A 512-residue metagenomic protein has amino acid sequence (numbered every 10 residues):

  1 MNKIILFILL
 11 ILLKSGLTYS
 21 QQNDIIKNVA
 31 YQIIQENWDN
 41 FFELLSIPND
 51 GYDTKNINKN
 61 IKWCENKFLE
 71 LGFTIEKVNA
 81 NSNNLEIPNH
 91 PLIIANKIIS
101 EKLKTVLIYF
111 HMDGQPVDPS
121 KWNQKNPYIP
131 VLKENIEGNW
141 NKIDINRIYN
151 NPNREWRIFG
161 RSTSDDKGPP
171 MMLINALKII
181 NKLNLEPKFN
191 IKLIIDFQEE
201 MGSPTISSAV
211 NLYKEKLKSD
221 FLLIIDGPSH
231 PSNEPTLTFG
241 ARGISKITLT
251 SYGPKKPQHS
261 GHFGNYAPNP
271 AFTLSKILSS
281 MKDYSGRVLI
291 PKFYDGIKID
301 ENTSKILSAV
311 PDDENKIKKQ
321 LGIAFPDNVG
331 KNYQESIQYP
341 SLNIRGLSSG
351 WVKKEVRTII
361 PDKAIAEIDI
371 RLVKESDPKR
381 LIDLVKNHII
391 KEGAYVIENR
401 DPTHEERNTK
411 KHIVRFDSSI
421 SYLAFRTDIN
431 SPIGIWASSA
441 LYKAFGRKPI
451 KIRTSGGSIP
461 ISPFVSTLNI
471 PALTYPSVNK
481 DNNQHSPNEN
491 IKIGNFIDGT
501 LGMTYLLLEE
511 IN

Functional and structural regions predicted by a protein language model:
I4-L13: Sec-dependent N-terminal signal peptides
K14, P88-H90, K125, K188 (+5 more regions): Short, solvent-exposed loop/turn segments at the edges of secondary structure
G16-S20: Sec/Tat signal peptide C-region and signal peptidase I cleavage site
Q21, I25, H230, K246-T248 (+2 more regions): Metal-dependent amide/peptide-bond hydrolase catalytic core, centered on the "pita-bread" metallohydrolase fold
Q22-F159, L185-F189, I368: Acidic/His- and Gly-rich active-site-bordering loop/insert found across diverse amide/peptide-bond hydrolases
F42-D50, E65-F73, K178, K182 (+3 more regions): Sec-exported extracytoplasmic/periplasmic mature domains
D118-K121, P204-I206, S486: Short, solvent-exposed loop/turn and secondary-structure capping segments
N151-G240, I511: Acidic/histidine-rich catalytic neighborhood of metal-dependent amide-processing enzymes
